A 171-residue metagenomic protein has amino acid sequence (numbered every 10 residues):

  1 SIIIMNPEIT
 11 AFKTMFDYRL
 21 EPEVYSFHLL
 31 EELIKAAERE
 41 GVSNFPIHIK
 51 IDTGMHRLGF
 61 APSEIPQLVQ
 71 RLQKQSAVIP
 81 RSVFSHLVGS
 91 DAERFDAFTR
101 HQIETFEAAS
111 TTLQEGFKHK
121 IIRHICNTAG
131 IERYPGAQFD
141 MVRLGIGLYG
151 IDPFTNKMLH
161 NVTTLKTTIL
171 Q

Functional and structural regions predicted by a protein language model:
S1-H124: Active-site-proximal beta-alpha core segment in soluble small-molecule metabolic enzymes
D96-Q171: Anionic-ligand-binding alpha/beta catalytic cores of soluble enzymes and soluble regulatory domains that recognize
